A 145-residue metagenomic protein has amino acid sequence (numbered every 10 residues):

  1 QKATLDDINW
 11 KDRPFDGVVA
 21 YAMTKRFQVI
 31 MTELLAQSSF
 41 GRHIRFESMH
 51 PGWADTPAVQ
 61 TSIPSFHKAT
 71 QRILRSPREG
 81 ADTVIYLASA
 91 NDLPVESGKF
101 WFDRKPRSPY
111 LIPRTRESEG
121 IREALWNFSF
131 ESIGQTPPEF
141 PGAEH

Functional and structural regions predicted by a protein language model:
Q1-A3, T115-H145: Non-catalytic terminal and boundary segments that flank Rossmann-like NAD(P)-dependent oxidoreductase
Q1-H43, H50-A69: Catalytic loop of short-chain dehydrogenase/reductase
Q1-K2, S108-Y110: A short beta-to-alpha transition loop/helix N-cap that caps and shapes the active-site region
S39-F40, D92, I133, P137: Secondary-structure transition/hinge residues
R45-E47, K99: Rossmann-like NAD(H)/NADP(H) cofactor-binding core
F66-A69, I112-E117: Short glycine-enriched, charge-decorated loop/helix-capping segments at active-site entrances that position
Q71-P109, E119-A124, E131: C-terminal helical subdomain
